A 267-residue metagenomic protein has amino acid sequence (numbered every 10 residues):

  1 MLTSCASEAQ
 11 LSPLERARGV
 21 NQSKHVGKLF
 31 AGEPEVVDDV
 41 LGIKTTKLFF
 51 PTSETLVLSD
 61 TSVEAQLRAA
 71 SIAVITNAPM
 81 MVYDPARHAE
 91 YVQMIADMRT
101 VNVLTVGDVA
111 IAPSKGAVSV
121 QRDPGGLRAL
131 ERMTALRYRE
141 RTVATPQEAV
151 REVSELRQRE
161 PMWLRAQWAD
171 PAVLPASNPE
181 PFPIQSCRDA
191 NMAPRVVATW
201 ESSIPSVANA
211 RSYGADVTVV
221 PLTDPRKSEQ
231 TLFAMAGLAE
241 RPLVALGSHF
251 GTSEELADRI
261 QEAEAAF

Functional and structural regions predicted by a protein language model:
M1-T3: Sec-dependent bacterial lipoprotein signal peptides
C5-F267: Alpha-helical transmembrane segments and their helix-helix packing motifs
